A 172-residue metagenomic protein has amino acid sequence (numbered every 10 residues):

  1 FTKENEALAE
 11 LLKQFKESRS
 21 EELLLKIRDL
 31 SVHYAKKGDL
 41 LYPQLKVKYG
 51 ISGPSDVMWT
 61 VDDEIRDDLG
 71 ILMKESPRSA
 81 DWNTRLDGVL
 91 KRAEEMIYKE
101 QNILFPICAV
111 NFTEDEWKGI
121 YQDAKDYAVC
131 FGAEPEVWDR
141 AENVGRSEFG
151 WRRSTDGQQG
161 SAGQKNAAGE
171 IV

Functional and structural regions predicted by a protein language model:
F1-V172: Small-residue-biased structural context
